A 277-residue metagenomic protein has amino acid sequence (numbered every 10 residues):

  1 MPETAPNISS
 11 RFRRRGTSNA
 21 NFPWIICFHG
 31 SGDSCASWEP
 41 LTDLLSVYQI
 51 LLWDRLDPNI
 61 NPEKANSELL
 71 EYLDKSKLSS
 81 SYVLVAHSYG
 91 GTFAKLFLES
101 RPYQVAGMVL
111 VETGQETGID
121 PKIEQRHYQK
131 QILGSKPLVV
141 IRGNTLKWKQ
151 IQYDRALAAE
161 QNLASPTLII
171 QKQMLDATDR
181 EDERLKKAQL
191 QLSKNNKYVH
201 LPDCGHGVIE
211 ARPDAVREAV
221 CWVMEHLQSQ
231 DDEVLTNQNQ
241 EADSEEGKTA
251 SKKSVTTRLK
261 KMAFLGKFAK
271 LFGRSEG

Functional and structural regions predicted by a protein language model:
T4-G16: A short loop-to-beta-strand scaffold at the N-terminal edge of the catalytic core in hydrolase folds
R15-N59: Conserved HGGG/HGGXW glycine-rich cap/lid loop of the alpha/beta-hydrolase fold
C35-E39, G118-I119, I209: Short N-terminal helix/helix-N-cap motif within the alpha/beta-hydrolase-1
L52-V83: Active-site loop/oxyanion-hole signature of alpha/beta-hydrolase fold enzymes
S79-G118: Conserved hydrolase catalytic core segment
V140-I141: Short beta-strand/loop motif that positions the catalytic acidic residue of the alpha/beta-hydrolase fold
Y153-N196: Conserved loop-alpha-helix segment in the C-terminal half of the alpha/beta-hydrolase fold that carries the catalytic
N196, P202-G273: Catalytic active-site module of serine/aspartate enzymes centered on a nucleophile-bearing elbow/loop
